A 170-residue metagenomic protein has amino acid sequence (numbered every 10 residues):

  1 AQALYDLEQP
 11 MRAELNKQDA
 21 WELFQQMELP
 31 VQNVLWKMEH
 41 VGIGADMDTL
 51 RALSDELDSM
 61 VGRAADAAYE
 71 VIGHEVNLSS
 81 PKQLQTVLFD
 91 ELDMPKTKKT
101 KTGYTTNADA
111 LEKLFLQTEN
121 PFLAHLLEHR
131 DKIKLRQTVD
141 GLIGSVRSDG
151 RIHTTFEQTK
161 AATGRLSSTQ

Functional and structural regions predicted by a protein language model:
A1-Q170: Conserved "right-hand" nucleotidyltransferase catalytic core of DNA-directed polymerases
